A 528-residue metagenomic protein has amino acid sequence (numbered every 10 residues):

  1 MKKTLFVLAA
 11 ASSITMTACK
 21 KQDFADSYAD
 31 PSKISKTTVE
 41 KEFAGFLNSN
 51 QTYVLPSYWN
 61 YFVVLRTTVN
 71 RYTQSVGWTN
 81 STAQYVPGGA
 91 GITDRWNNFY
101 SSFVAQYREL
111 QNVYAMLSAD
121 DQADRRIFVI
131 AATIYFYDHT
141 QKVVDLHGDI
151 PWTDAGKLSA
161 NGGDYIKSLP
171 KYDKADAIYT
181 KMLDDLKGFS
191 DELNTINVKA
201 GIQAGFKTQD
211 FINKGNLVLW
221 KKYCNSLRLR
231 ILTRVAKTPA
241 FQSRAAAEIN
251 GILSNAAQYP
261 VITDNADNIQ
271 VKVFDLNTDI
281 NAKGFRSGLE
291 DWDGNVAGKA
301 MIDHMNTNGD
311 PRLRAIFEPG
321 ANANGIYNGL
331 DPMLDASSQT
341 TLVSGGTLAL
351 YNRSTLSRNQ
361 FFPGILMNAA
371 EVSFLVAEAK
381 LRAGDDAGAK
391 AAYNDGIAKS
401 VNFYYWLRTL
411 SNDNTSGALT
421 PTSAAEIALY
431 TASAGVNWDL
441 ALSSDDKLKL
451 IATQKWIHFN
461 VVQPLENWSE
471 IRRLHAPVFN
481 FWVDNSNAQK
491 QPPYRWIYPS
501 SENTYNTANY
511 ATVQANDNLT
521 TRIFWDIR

Functional and structural regions predicted by a protein language model:
M1-A29: Bacterial Sec-dependent N-terminal signal peptides
C19-T73, G77, S101, A105 (+3 more regions): Membrane-proximal, proline-rich intrinsically disordered regions
S75-P151, A160-I202, N359-G364: Conserved, well-structured interaction surfaces
T180-T263: Internal, well-ordered domain-core segments that constitute the primary functional module of diverse proteins
Q242-V376, L381-R382, D386-Q454, H458 (+1 more regions): Hydrophobic-face positions in mid-chain alpha helices that act as interaction patches
